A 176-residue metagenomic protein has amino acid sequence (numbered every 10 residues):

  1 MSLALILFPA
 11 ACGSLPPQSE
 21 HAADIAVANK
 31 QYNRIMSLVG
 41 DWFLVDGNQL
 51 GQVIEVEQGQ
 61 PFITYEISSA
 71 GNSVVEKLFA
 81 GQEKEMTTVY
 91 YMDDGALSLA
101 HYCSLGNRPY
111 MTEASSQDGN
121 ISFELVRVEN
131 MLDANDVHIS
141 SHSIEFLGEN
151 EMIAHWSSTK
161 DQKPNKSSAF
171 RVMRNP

Functional and structural regions predicted by a protein language model:
M1-L3: Sec-dependent signal peptide recognition, specifically the positively charged N-region followed immediately by
A10-A11: C-terminal motif of bacterial Sec signal peptides marking the signal peptidase cleavage site
L15-A26: Short, low-complexity, disordered segments immediately C-terminal to signal peptides in bacterial exported proteins
A26-F43: N-terminal helix-cap/turn-to-beta initiation motif at the start of protein domains
V27-A28, V137-S141: Charged, amphipathic alpha-helical segments
L44-D133: Central antiparallel beta-sheet cores of small beta-barrel/beta-sandwich binding domains
S115, E149-P176: Edge beta-strand at a domain terminus
A134, H142-F146: Exposed beta-sheet edge/beta-hairpin loop segments within beta-rich domains
